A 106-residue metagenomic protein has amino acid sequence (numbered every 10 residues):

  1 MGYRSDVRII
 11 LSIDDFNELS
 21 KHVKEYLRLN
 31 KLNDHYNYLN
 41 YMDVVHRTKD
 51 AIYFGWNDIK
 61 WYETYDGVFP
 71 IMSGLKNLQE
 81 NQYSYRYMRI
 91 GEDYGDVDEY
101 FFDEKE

Functional and structural regions predicted by a protein language model:
M1-L27: Short, extreme N-terminal segment that most often corresponds to the first beta-strand
V23-E106: Charged interaction segments
